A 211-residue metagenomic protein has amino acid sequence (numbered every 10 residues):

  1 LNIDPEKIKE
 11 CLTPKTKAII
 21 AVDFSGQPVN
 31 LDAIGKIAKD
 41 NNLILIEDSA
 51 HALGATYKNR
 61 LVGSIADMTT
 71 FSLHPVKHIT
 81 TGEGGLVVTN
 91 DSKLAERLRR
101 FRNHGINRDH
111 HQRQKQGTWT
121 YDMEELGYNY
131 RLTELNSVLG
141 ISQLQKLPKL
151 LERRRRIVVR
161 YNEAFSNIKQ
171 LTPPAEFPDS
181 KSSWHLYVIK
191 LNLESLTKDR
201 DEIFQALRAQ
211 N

Functional and structural regions predicted by a protein language model:
I3-E6, E10, A18-V22, Q27 (+4 more regions): PLP-dependent aminotransferase class I/II
K9-C11, I37, L61-I65: Short, hinge-like loop/turn segments at secondary-structure boundaries
L12-T13, A50, Y57, A66 (+3 more regions): Short, flexible helix/strand-to-coil boundary loops that buttress conserved ligand/catalytic motifs in alpha/beta
K17-A18, I44, M68: Short, Asp-centered acidic motifs that coordinate Mg2+ and/or phosphate in catalytic or ligand-binding sites
V22, I46-E47: Hydrophobic residues in beta-strands of the RecA-like P-loop NTPase core, especially within AAA+ ATPase
E47-T80, H110, W119-E124: Conserved active-site segment immediately N-terminal to the catalytic lysine that forms the internal aldimine
S64-R108, E134: Active-site PLP attachment segment
